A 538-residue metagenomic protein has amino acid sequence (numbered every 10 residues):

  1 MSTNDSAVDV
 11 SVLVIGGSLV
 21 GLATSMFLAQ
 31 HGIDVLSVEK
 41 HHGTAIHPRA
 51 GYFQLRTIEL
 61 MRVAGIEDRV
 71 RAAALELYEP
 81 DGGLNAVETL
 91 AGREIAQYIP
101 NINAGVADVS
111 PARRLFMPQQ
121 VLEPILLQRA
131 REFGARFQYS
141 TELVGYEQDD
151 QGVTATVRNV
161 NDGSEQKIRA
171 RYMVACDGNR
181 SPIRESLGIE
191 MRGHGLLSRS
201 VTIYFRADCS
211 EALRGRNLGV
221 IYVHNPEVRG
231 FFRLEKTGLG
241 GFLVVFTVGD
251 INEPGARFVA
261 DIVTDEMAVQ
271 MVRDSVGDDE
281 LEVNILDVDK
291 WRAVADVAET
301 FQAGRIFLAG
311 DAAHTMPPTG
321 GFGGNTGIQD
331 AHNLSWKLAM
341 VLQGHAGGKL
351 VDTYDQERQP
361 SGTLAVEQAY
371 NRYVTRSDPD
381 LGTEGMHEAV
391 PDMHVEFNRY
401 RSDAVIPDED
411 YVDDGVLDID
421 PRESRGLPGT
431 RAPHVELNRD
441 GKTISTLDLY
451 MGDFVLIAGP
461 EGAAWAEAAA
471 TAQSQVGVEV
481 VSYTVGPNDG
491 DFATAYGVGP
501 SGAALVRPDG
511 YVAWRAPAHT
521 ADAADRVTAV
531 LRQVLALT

Functional and structural regions predicted by a protein language model:
T3, I95, A339-F454, G459-E461 (+4 more regions): C-terminal helical "tail/cap" subdomain of flavin- and related membrane-associated enzymes
V8-S37: N-terminal Rossmann-like FAD-binding beta1-loop-alpha1 element of flavoenzymes
V8-V10, D162-Y172: Core beta-strand elements of the Rossmann-like FAD/NAD(P) dinucleotide-binding domain in flavoenzyme oxidoreductases
I15, I168-G178: Short hydrophobic core segments
G16-S25, L126, A175, I285-A369 (+6 more regions): Conserved mid-domain beta->alpha element of the FAD-binding
R49-I125, R129, E235: Active-site-adjacent segment of FAD-dependent monooxygenases/related oxidoreductases
A91-V121, S164, R214-G215, N225-D287: Conserved FAD/dinucleotide-binding core of flavoprotein oxidoreductases
Y139-T154: A conserved short coil-to-beta-strand element within the FAD-binding core of flavoproteins
